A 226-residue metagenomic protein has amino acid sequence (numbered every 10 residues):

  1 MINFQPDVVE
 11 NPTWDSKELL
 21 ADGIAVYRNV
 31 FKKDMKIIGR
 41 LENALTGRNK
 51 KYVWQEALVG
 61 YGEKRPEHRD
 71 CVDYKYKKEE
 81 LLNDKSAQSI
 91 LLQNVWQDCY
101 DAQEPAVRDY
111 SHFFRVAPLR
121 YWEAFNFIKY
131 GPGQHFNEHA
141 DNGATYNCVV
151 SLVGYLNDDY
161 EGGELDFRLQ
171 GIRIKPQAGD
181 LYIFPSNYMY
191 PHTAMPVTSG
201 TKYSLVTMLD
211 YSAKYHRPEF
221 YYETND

Functional and structural regions predicted by a protein language model:
M1-L181, M189-D226: Fe(II)/2-oxoglutarate oxygenase catalytic core
